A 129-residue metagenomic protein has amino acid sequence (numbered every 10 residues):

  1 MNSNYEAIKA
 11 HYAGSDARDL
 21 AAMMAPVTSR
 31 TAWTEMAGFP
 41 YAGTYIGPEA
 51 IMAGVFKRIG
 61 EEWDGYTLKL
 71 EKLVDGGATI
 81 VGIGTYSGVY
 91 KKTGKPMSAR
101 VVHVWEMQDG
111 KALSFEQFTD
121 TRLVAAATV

Functional and structural regions predicted by a protein language model:
M1-R30, A126-V129: Short, low-complexity N-terminal intrinsically disordered segments enriched in polar/charged residues
A22, T28-A78: A solvent-exposed, acidic/Ser-Thr-rich amphipathic alpha-helical stretch
V27-T28, Y86-G88, H103, T119: Short beta-strand segments enriched in hydrophobic/aromatic residues within well-folded beta-rich domains
D64-G65, K95-M97: Short loop/turn motifs at secondary-structure junctions and domain boundaries
L68-L73, G88, R100-E106: Hydrophobic/aromatic beta-strand elements that line small-molecule binding cavities or substrate pockets in beta-rich
G77-Y86: A short hydrophobic beta-strand element
V102-A126: Short beta-strand edge/turn micro-motifs at domain boundaries
